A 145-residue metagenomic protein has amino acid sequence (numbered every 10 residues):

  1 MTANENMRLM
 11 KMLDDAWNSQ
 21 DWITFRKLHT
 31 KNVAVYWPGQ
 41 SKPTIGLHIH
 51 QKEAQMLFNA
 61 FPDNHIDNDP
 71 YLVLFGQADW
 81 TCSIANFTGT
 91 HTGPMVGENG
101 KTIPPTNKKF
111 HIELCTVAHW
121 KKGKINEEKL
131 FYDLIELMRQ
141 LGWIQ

Functional and structural regions predicted by a protein language model:
M1-Q145: C-terminal and inter-domain tail/linker signature
